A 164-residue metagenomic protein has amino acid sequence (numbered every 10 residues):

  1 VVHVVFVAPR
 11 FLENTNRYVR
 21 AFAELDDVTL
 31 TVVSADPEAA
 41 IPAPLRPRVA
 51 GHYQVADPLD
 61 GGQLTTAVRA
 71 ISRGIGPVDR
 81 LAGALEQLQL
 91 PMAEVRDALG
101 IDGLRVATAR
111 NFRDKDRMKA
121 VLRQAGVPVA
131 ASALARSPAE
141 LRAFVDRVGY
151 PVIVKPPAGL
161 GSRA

Functional and structural regions predicted by a protein language model:
V1-T108, R113, R117, A139: ATP-binding N-terminal substructure of ATP-dependent carboxylate-amine bond-forming enzymes
P44, F144-V145: Short glycine-biased active-site loop of nucleotidyltransferases that positions the nucleotide triphosphate and helps
G51-Y53, R110, A130-L134, A164: Structural signal for short hydrophobic segments within the conserved structured cores of catalytic domains across
D102, A125, A158-G161: A short, flexible beta-alpha/helix-coil linker loop
N111-A130, S137, F144: Glycine-/Pro-rich loop/turn segments that contact NAD(P) or position catalytic residues in Rossmann-like domains
A131-S132, P151-A164: Glycine-rich phosphate-binding loop of ATP-grasp-fold ATP-dependent ligases
D146-Y150: Nucleotide-sugar donor-binding and catalytic loop/hinge architecture of NDP-sugar-dependent glycosyltransferases
